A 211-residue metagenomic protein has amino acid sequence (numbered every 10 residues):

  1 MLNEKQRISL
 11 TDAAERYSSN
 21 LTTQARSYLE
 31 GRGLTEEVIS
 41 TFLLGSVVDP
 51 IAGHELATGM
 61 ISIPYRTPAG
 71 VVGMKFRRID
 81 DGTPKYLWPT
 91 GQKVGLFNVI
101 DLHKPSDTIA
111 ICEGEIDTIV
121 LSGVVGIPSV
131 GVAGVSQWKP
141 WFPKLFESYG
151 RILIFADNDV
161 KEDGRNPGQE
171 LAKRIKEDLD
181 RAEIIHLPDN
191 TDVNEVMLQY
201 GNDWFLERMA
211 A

Functional and structural regions predicted by a protein language model:
M1-S62, R66-P68, D101-K104, A211: TOPRIM metal-binding catalytic domain and adjacent DNA-binding surface shared by DnaG-type primases
Q6, D49-R151, N166-P167: Phosphate-handling DNA/RNA-contact segment within nucleic-acid enzymes
T58-M60, K144-Y149, D192-L206: Short, surface-exposed amphipathic charged segments that create phosphate/polyanion-binding patches used for binding
P105, I185-P188, W204-A211: A charged alpha-helical hairpin associated with nucleic-acid processing machineries
I111, Y149-D163, H186: Acidic beta-strand-to-loop metal/phosphate-binding motif
V120, E170, D192-V193: Phosphate- and divalent-cation-binding pockets in alpha/beta enzyme and binding domains that engage nucleotide-derived
V130-V135, D180-T191: RNase H-like polynucleotidyl transferase catalytic core
R165-D178: Short, aromatic/basic amphipathic alpha-helical patches
